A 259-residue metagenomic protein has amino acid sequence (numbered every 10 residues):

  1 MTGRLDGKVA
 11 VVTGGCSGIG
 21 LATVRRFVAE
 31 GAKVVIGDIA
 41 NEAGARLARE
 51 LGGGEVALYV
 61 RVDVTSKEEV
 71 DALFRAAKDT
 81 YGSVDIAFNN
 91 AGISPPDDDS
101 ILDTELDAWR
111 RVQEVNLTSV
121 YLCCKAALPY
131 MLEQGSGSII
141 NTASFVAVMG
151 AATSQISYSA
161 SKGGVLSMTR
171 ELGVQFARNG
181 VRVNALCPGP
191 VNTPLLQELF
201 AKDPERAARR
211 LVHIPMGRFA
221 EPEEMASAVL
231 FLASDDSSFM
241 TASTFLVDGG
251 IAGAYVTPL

Functional and structural regions predicted by a protein language model:
V9, C16-S17: Conserved glycine-rich cofactor-binding loop
D98, L230, T241-L259: Short C-terminal tail/terminal secondary-structure segment of NAD(P)H-dependent dehydrogenase/reductase domains
D98-I101, E105-R110, R210: Substrate-binding pocket helix/loop in short-chain dehydrogenase/reductase
D103, R178, P190-I214, A254-L259: A glycine/serine/threonine-rich, flexible loop-to-helix segment that serves as the NAD(P) cofactor-binding "lid"
C124, S161, T169: Active-site helix of classical SDR
P129, V174-R178, S238: Alpha-helical segment proximal to the catalytic Tyr-Lys
S144: Residue(s) in the substrate-gating loop at a strand-loop-helix junction that position the organic substrate next
